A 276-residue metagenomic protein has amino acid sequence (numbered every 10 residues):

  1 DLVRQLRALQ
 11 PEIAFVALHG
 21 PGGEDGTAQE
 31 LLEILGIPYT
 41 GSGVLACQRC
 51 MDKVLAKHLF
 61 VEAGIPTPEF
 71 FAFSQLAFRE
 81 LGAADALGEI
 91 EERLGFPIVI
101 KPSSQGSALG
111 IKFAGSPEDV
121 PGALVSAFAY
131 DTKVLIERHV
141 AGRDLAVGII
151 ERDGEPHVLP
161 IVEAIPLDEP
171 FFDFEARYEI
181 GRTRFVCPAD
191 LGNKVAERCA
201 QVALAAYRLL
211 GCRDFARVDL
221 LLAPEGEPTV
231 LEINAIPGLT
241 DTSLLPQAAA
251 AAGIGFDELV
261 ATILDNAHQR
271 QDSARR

Functional and structural regions predicted by a protein language model:
D1-L45, R49-M51, L55, S74-G88 (+1 more regions): ATP-binding N-terminal substructure of ATP-dependent carboxylate-amine bond-forming enzymes
L6-A8, R49-R143: Active-site nucleotide/adenylate-binding loops and adjacent lid/helix of ATP-dependent enzymes
G23, D144, T240: Short alpha-helical
E30-Y39, S116-P121, A252-G253: A glycine- and small-aliphatic-rich helix-loop capping segment at beta-alpha/alpha-beta transitions that lines
P38-Y39, T67, I98, F256: Hydrophobic beta-strand scaffold residues
K112-Q201, L222-T229: Phosphate-binding site of ATP-dependent enzymes
D190-R276: ATP-dependent carboxylate activation and anion-phosphoryl transfer catalytic cores that bind Mg-ATP to form
